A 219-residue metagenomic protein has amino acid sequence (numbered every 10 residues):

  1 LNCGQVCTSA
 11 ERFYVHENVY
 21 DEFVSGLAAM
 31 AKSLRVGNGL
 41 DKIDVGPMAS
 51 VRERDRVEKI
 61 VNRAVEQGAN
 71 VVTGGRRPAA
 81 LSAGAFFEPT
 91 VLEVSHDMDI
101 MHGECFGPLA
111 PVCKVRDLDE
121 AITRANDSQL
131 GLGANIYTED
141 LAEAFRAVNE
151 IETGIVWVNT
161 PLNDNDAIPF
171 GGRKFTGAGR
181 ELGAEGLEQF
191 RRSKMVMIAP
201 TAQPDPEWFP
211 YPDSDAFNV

Functional and structural regions predicted by a protein language model:
L1-Y14, N126-D127: Active-site PLP-lysine loop of aminotransferase-like
Q5-S9, G39-K42, T201-P204: Short coil/turn segments at secondary-structure boundaries
C7, Y20-D21, R54, L141-A142 (+1 more regions): Alpha-helix N-cap/helix-start and coil->helix boundary motif
R12-Y14, P47, A134-I136: Short cationic amphipathic helices and targeting signals
V15-N18, E139: Structured loop/turn residues at secondary-structure junctions
E17-L130: NAD(P)-dependent aldehyde/semialdehyde dehydrogenase
A79, F86-V219: Conserved C-terminal structural/oligomerization subdomain of aldehyde/semialdehyde dehydrogenase
